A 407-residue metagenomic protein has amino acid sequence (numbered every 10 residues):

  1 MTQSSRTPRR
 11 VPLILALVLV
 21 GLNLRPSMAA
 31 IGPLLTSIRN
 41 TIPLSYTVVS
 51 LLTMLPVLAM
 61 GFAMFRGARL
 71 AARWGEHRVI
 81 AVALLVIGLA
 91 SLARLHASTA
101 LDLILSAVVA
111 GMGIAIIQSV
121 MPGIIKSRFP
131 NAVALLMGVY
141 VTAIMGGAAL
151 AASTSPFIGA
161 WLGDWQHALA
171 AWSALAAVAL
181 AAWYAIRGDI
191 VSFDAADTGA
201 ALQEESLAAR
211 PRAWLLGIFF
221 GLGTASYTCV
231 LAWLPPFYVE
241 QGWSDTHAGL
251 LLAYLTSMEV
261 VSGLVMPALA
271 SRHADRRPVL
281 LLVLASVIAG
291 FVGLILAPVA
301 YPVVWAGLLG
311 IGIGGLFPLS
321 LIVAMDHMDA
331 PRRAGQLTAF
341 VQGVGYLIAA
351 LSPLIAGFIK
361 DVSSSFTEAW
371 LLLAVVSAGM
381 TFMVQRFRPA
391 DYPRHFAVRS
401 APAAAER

Functional and structural regions predicted by a protein language model:
I31-G32, P211-G263: Extracytoplasmic gate region of multi-pass secondary transporters
P43, G75, H96-L101, P130 (+2 more regions): Helix-breaking motifs and short loop linkers at transmembrane-helix boundaries and internal kinks in secondary membrane
F62-L101: Conserved MFS/SLC helix-loop-helix module at the cytosolic interface between two early adjacent transmembrane helices
A63-G75, S262-D275: Helix-to-loop junctions at the C-terminal end of transmembrane segments in multipass secondary transporters
D102, P130-A132, G138-V191: Helix-loop-helix hairpin linking two adjacent transmembrane segments in secondary transporters
S106-A143: Cytoplasmic helix-loop-helix junction between adjacent transmembrane helices in 12-TM secondary transporters
I116-F129, G315-D329: Intracellular juxtamembrane helix-capping segments at the cytosolic ends of symmetry-related transmembrane helices
M328-A374: A late C-terminal transmembrane helix in Major Facilitator Superfamily
